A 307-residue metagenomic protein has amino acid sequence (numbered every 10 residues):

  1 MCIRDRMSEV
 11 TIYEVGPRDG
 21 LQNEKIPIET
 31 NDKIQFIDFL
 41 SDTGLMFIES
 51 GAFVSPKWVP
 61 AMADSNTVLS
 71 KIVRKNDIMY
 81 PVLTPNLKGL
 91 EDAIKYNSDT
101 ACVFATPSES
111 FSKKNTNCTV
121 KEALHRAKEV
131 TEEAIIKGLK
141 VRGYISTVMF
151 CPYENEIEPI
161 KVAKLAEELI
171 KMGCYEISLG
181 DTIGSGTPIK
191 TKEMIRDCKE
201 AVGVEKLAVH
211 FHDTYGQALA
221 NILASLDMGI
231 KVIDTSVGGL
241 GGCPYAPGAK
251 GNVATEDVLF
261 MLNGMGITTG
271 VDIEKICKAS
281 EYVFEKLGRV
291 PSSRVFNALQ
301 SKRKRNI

Functional and structural regions predicted by a protein language model:
R4-I307: Catalytic cores and adjacent flexible loops of soluble metabolic enzymes that perform enolate/carbanion chemistry on
